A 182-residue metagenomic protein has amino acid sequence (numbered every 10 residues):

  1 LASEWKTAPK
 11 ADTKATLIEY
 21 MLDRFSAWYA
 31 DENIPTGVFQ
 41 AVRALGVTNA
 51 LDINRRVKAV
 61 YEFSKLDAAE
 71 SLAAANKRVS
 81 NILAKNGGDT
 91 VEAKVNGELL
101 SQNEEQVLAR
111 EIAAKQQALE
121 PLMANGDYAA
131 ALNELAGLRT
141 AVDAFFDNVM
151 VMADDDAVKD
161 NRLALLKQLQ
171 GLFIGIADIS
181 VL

Functional and structural regions predicted by a protein language model:
L1-L182: Amphipathic alpha-helical "coupling" segments that flank catalytic cores
